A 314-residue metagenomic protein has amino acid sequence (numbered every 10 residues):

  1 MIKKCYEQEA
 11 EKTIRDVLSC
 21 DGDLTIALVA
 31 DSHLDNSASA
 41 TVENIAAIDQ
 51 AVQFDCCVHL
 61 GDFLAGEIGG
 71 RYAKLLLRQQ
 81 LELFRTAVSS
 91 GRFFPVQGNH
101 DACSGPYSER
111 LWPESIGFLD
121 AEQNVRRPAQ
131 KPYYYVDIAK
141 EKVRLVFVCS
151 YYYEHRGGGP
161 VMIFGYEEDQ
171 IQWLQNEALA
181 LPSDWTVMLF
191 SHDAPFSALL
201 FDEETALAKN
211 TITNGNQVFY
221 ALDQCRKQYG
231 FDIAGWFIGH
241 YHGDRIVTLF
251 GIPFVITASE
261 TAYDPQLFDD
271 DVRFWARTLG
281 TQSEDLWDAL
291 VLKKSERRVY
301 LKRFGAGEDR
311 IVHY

Functional and structural regions predicted by a protein language model:
M1-K74: N-terminal active-site segment of His-dependent metallophosphoesterases
C5-E11, L18, I68-L181, Q224-D232 (+4 more regions): Extended active-site neighborhood of metal-dependent phosphoesterases/phosphodiesterases
D31, G61-D62, G98-N99, H192 (+1 more regions): Active-site glycine-centered loops adjacent to acidic/histidine catalytic or metal-binding residues that shape
L34-S39, G66, E154-G157, A198 (+2 more regions): Short, solvent-exposed loop/turn elements at domain surfaces
L60, L64, L181-L200: Short acidic, glycine-rich surface-loop motifs adjacent to enzyme active sites
E167-I171, E177-A178, H192-E204, T211-N214 (+1 more regions): Extracytoplasmic, non-cytosolic globular domains
K302-H313: Short, solvent-exposed aromatic-acidic interface loops
